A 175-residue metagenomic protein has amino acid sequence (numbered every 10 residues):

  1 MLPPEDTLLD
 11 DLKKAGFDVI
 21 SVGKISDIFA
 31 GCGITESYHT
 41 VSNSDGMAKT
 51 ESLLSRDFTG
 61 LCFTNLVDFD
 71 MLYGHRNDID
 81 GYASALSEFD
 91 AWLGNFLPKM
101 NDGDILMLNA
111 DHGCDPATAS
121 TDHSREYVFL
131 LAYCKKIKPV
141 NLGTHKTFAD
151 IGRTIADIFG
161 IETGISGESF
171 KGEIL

Functional and structural regions predicted by a protein language model:
M1-L175: Feature captures the catalytic ectodomains and active-site-proximal regions of enzymes that hydrolyze or transfer
